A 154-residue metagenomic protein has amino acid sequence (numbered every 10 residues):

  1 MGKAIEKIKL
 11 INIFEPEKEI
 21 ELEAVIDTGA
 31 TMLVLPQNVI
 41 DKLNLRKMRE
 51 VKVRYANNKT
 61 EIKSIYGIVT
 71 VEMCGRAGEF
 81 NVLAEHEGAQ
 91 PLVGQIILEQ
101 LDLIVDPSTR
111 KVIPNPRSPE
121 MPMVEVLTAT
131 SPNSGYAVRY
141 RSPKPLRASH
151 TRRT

Functional and structural regions predicted by a protein language model:
M1-Y140, R153: Pepsin/retropepsin-fold aspartyl endopeptidases
A148-H150: Short, intrinsically disordered C-terminal tails of secreted or membrane-associated proteins
